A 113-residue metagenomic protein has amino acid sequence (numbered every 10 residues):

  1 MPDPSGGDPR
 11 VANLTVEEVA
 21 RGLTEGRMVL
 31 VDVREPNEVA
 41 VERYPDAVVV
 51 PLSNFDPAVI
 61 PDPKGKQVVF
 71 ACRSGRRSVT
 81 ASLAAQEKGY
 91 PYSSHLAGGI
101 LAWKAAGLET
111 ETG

Functional and structural regions predicted by a protein language model:
M1-V29, E35-V69, R76-G113: Rhodanese-like catalytic fold shared by cysteine-dependent sulfurtransferases and DSP/PTP-type phosphatases
